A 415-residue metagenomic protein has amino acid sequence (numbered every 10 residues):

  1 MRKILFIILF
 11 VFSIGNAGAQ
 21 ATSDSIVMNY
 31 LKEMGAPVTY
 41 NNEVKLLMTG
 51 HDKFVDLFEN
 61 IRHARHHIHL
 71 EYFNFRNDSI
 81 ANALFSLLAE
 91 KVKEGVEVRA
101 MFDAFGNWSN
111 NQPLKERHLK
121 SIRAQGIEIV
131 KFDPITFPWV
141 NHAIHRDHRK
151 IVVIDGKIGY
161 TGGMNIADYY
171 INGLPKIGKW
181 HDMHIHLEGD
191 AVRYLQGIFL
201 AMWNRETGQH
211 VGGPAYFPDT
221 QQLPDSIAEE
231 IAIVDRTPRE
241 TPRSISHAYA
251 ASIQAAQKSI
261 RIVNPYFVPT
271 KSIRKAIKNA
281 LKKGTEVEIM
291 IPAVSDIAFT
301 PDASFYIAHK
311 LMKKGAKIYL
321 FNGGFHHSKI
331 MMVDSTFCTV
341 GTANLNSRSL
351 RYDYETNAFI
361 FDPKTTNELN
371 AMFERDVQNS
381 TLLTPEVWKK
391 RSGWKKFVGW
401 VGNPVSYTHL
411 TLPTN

Functional and structural regions predicted by a protein language model:
I4-S13: Sec-dependent N-terminal signal peptides
A17-L410: Charged, low-complexity intrinsically disordered terminal segments
T411-N415: A short, hydrophobic C-terminal helix/tail in secreted or cell-surface proteins
